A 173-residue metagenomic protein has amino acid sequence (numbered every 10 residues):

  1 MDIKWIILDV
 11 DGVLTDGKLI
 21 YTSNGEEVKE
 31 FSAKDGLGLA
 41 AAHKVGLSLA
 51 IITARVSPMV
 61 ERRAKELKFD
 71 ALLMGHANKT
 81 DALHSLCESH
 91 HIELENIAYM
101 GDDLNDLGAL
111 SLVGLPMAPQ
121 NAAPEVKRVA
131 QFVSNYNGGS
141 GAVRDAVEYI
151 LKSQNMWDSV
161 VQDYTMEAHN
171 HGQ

Functional and structural regions predicted by a protein language model:
M1, G25, K29, K65-E66 (+2 more regions): Mg2+-dependent phosphoryl-transfer enzymes with acidic/Ser/Thr/Gly-rich catalytic loops
M1-T80, Q173: Alpha-helical substrate-recognition element adjacent to the catalytic core
